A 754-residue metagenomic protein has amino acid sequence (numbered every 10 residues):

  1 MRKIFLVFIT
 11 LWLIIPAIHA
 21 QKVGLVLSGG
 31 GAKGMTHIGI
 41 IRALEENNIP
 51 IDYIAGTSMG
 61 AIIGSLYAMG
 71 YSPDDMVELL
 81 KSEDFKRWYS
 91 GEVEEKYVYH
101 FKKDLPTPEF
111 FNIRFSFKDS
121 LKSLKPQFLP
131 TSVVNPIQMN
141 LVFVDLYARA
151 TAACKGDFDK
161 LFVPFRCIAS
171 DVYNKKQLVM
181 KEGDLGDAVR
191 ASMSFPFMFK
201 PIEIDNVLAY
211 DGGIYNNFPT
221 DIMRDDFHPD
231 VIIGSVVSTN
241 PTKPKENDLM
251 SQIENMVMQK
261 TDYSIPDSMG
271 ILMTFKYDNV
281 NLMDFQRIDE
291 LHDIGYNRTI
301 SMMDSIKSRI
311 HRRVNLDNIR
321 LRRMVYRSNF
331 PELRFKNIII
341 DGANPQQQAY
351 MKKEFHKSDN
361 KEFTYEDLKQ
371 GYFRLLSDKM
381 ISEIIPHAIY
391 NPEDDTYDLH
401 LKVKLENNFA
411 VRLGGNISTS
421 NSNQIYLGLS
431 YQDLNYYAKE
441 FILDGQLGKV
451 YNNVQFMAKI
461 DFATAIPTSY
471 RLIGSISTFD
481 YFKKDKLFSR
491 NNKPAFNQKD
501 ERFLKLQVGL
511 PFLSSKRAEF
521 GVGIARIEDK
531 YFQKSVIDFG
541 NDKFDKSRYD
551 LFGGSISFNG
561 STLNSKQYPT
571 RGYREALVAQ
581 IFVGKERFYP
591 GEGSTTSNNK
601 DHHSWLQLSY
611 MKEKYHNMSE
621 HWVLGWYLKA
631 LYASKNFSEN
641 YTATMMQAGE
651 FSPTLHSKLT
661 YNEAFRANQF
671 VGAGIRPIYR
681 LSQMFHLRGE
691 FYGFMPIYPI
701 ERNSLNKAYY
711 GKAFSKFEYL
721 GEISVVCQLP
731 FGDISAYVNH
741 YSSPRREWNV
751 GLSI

Functional and structural regions predicted by a protein language model:
I4-P16: Sec-dependent N-terminal signal peptides
H19-T57, S65-I384, A388-Y390, V403-N407: Patatin-like phospholipase
A169-V172, F275, G342-N344, V403-N407 (+8 more regions): Flexible glycine-/small-residue-rich
V237-N240, K307-M324, I524, G572-E575 (+2 more regions): Acidic/histidine-enriched alpha-helical segments
E366, G371, S377, E383-L563 (+7 more regions): Gram-negative/organellar outer-membrane beta-barrel architecture
L551-S682, L687-G689: C-terminal outer-membrane beta-barrel translocator/porin domains of Gram-negative envelope proteins and their
I678-F717: C-terminal hydrophobic structural anchor segments that stabilize assembly/packing rather than catalytic chemistry
